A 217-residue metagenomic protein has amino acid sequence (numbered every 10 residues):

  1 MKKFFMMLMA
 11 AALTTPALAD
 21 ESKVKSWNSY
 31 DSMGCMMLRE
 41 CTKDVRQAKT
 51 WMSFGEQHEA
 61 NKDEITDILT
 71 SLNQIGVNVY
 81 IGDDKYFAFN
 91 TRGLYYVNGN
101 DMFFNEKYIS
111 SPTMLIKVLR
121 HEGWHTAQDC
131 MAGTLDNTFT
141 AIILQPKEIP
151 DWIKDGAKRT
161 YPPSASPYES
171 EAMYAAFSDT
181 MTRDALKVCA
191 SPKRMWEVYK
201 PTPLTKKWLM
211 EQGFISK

Functional and structural regions predicted by a protein language model:
F4-L13: Sec-dependent N-terminal signal peptides
T15-A19: Sec/Tat signal peptide C-region and signal peptidase I cleavage site
D20, D31-N98: Auxiliary, metal-adjacent structural segments of Zn-dependent hydrolase domains
E64, I68, L115, L119-E122 (+1 more regions): Stable alpha-helical elements in mature extracytoplasmic
D83-K85, E106-Y108, C130-G133: A mature extracytoplasmic/lumenal domain signature
M102-L119: Short pre-active-site segment immediately N-terminal to the catalytic Zn-binding motif
G123-T140: Catalytic Zn2+-binding segment of zinc metalloproteases
T138-K217: Metalloprotease/metallohydrolase-associated module, dominated by Zn2+-dependent proteases
